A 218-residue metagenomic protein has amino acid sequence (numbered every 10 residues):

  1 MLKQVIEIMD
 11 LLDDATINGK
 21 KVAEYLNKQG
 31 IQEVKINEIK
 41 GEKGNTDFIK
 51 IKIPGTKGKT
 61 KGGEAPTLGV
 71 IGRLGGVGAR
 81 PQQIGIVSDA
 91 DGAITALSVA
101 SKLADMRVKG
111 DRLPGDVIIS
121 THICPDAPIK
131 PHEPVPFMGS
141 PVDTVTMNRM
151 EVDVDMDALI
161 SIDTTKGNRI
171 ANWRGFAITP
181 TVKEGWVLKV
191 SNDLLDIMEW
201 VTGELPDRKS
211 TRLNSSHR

Functional and structural regions predicted by a protein language model:
K3-R80: Soluble metallo-hydrolase cores and metallopeptidase-like ectodomains found primarily in the secretory/periplasmic
N27, P134-V182: C-terminal domain-closing interface element
E42-G44, T56-E64, V87-D89, K109-L113 (+1 more regions): Solvent-exposed alpha-helices and their adjacent loops that cap or buttress functional pockets in soluble metabolic
V70, R80-T121: Alpha-helical metal-binding/catalytic segments enriched in His/Glu/Asp
L74-V77, T121-P128, K166: Acidic, glycine-rich active-site loops and adjacent beta-strand->loop/helix elements that engage anionic groups
R112-M147: A structural-propensity feature for long, helix-poor, extended segments
W186-M198: Mixed-charge, glycine-accented linear interaction segment located at domain edges/termini
T211-H217: Conserved small/polar residues in nucleotide/adenosyl-binding loops
